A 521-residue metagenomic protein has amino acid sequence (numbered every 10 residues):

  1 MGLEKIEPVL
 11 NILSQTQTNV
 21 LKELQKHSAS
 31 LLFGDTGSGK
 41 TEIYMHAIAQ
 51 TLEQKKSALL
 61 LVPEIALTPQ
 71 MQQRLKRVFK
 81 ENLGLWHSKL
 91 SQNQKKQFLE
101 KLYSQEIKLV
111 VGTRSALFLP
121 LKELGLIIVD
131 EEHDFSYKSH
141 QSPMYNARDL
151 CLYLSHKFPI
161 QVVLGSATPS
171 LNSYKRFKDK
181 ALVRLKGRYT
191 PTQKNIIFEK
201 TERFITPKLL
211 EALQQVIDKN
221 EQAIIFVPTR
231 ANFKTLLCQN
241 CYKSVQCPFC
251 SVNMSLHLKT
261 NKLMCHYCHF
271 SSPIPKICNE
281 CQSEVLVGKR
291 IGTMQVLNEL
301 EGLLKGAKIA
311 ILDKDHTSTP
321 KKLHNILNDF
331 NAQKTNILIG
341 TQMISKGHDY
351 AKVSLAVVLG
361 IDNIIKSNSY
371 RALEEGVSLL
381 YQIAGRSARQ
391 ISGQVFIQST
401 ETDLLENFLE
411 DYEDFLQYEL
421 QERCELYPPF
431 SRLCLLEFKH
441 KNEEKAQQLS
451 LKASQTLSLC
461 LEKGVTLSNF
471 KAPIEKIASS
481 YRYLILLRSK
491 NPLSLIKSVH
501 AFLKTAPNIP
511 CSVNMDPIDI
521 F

Functional and structural regions predicted by a protein language model:
M1-G2: Interdomain "pre-motor" coupling segment immediately N-terminal to P-loop NTPase/helicase cores
K5-T18, S28-K108, G112-K445, L484-I485: Inter-lobe coupling/hinge segments of SF2-like helicase ATPases
L21-K22: Hydrophobic residues on short alpha-helical segments
V111, L484-S498, I520: Short, charged interaction patches at domain edges and termini
L304-A307, L457-T466, A506-I509: Short secondary-structure junctions
E410-L416, K445-S468: Short amphipathic alpha-helix segments
L449-Q455, L495-T505: Short amphipathic alpha-helices in soluble, non-transmembrane regions that often serve as interface/regulatory elements
L467-A478, S512-F521: Short proline/glycine- and acidic-rich turn/helix-capping motifs at secondary-structure junctions
